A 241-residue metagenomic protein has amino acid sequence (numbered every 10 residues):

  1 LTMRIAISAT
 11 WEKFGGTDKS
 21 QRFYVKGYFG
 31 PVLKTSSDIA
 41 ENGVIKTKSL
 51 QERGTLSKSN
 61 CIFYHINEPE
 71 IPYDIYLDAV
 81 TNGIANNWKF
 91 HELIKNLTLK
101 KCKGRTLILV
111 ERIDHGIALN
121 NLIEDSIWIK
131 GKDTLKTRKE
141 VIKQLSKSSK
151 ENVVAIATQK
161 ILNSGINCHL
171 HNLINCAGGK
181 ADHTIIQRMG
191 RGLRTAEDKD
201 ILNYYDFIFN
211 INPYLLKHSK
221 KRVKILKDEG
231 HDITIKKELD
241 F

Functional and structural regions predicted by a protein language model:
L1-I5, W11-Q21, Q144-S149, I161-L162 (+2 more regions): N-terminal helicase ATP-binding lobe
L1-N60, L226: Post-DEXD/H (motif II) to motif III coupling segment of the RecA-like Helicase ATP-binding lobe
T10-F14, A40-E41, L50-S57, I66-P69 (+5 more regions): Conserved nucleotide-binding/hydrolysis micro-motifs of P-loop NTPases
W11, K180-Y204, R222-V223: Conserved SF2 helicase motif VI
E70-L122: Conserved interdomain hinge at the start of the Helicase C-terminal
L107, I117-A118, S126-S164, T184: Conserved helicase ATPase core of P-loop NTP-dependent helicases/translocases
I156-A157, N163-G178, Q187, L202-D206: A short beta-strand element within the Helicase C-terminal
T195-N203, F209-F241: Helicase-associated low-complexity regulatory tails and linkers flanking the ATPase motor
